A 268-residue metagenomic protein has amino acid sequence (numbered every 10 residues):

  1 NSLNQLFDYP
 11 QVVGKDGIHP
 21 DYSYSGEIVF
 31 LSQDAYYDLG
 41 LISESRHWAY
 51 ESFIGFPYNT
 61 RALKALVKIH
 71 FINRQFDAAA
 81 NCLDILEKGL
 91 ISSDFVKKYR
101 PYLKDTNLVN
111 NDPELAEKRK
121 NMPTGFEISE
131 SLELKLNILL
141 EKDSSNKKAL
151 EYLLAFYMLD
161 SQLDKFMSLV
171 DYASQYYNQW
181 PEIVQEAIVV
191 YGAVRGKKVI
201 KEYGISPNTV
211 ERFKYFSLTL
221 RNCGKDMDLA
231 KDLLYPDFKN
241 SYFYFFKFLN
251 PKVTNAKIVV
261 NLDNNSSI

Functional and structural regions predicted by a protein language model:
N1, L132-L139: Amphipathic alpha-helices of TPR/Sel1-like and other helical repeat/solenoid scaffolds
N1-E117, P123-G125, E141-K142, N146-Q162: Soluble catalytic regions of membrane-associated enzymes that act on cell-envelope and secretory-pathway components
I28-F30, E130-E133: Alpha-helix-centered segments that form part of catalytic cores
I42, R46-S52, F56-N59, A65 (+10 more regions): Fungal-biased detection of long, low-complexity, Ser/Thr- and Lys/Arg-rich intrinsically disordered regions
L139-S145, L159, V199-I268: Terminal, low-structured helical/coil segments at or just beyond the last alpha-helical repeat
L153, D160-Q162, E186, Y191-R195 (+1 more regions): Long, compositionally biased charged/polar accessory segments in the mid-to-C-terminal portions of proteins
L163-V189, I205-P207: Short linear, low-complexity motifs centered on an aromatic residue
